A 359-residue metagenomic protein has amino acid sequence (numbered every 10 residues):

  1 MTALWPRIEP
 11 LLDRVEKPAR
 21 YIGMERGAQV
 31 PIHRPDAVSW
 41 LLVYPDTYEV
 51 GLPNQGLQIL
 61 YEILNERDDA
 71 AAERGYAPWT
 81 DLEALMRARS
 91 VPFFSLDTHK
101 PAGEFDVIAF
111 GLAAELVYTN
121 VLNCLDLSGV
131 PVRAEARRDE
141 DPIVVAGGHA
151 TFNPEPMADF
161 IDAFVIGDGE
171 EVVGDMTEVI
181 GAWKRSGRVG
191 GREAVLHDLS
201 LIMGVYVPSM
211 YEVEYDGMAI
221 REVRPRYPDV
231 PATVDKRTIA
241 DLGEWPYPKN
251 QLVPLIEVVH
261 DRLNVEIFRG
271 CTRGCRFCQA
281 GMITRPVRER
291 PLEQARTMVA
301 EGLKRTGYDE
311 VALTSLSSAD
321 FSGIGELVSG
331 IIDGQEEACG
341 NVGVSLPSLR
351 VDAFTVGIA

Functional and structural regions predicted by a protein language model:
M1-P18, R67: Helix-enriched interaction subdomains in cytosolic or periplasmic regions, typified by TIR/SEFIR signaling/NADase cores
L12-L41, Y48-E49, P208, E214-N264: N-terminal [4Fe-4S]-dependent radical SAM core
W40-P45, E49-M86, S90, A102-E104: Low-complexity, highly charged intrinsically disordered N-terminal segments that act as targeting/localization
L42-D46, L64, V253-R276, L303 (+1 more regions): N-terminal pre-triad scaffold of radical SAM enzymes
V43, L116, E301-A359: Conserved SAM/AdoMet-binding glycine-rich loop
V43-P45, G75, G111, G147 (+1 more regions): Short hydrophobic segments within beta-strands
A77-P225: Glycine-rich beta-alpha loop elements in corrinoid/cobalamin-binding modules across cobalamin-dependent enzymes
C278-Q294: Iron-sulfur (Fe-S) cluster-binding segments and ferredoxin-like electron-carrier domains, especially [2Fe-2S]
